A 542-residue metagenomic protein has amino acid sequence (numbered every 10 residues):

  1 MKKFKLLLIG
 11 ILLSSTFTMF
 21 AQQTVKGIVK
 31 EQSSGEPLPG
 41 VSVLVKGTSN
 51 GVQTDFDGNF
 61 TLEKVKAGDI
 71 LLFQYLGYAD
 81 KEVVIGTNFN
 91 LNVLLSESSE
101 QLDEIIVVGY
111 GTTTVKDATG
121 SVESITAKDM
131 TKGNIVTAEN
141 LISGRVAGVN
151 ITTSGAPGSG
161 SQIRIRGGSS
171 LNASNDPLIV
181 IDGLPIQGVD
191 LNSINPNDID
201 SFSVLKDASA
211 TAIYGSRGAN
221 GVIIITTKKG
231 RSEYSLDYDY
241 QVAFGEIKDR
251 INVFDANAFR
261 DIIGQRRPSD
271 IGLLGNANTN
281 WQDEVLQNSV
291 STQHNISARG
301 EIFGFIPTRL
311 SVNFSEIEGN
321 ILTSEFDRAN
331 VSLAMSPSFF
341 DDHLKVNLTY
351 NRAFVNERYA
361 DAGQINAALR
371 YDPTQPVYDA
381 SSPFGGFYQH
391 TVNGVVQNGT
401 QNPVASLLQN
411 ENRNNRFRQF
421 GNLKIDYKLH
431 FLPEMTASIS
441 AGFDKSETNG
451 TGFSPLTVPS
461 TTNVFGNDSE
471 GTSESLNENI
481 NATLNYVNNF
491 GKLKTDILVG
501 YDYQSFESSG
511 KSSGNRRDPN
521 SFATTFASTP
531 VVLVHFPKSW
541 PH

Functional and structural regions predicted by a protein language model:
M1-F339, L344-N351, F420-G421: Short, small/polar-rich motifs associated with maturation and membrane association, primarily at protein termini
E104-I105, D117-A118, Y359, N449-G452 (+1 more regions): Short, solvent-exposed loop/turn and secondary-structure capping segments
V180, D239, N347-N351, A437-K445 (+1 more regions): Extended hydrophobic secondary-structure segments that form protein cores and membrane-embedded regions
Y238, L310, L423, L484 (+2 more regions): Residue-level preference for non-acidic, small/hydrophobic
I247-D249, T279-W281, S289-N313, I317-S324 (+5 more regions): Flexible loop and strand-edge segments within Gram-negative outer membrane beta-barrel domains
V253-Q282, P373-S406, N479, T483-N485 (+1 more regions): Flexible glycine-rich, low-complexity coil/linker segments exposed to the extracellular/periplasmic environment
N412-A441: Charge-patterned, long linear interaction tracts outside catalytic cores
G450-S460, G514-S528: Aromatic-anchored glycine-rich loop motif in surface-exposed flexible loops
